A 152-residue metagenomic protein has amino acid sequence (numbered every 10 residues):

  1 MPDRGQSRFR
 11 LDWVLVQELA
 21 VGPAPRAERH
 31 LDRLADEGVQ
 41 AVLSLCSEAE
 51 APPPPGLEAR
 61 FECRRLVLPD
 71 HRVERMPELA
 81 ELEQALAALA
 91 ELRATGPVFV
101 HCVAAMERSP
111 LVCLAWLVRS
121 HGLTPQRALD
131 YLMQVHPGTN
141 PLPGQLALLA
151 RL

Functional and structural regions predicted by a protein language model:
M1-G5: Non-catalytic regulatory/accessory regions that flank a structured catalytic core
Q6-R10, L15-P97, V118-R151: Cysteine-based protein phosphatase catalytic domain of the PTP/DSP
G96-L114: A phosphate-binding catalytic loop at a beta-strand-loop-alpha-helix junction that coordinates phosphoryl groups
